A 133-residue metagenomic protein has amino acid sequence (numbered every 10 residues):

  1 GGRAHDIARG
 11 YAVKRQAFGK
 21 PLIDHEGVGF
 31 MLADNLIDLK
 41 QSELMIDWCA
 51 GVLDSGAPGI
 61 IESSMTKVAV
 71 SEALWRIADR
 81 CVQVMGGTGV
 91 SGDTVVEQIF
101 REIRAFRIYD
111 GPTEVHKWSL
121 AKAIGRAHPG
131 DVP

Functional and structural regions predicted by a protein language model:
G1-P133: Alpha-helical interface subdomain recognition
